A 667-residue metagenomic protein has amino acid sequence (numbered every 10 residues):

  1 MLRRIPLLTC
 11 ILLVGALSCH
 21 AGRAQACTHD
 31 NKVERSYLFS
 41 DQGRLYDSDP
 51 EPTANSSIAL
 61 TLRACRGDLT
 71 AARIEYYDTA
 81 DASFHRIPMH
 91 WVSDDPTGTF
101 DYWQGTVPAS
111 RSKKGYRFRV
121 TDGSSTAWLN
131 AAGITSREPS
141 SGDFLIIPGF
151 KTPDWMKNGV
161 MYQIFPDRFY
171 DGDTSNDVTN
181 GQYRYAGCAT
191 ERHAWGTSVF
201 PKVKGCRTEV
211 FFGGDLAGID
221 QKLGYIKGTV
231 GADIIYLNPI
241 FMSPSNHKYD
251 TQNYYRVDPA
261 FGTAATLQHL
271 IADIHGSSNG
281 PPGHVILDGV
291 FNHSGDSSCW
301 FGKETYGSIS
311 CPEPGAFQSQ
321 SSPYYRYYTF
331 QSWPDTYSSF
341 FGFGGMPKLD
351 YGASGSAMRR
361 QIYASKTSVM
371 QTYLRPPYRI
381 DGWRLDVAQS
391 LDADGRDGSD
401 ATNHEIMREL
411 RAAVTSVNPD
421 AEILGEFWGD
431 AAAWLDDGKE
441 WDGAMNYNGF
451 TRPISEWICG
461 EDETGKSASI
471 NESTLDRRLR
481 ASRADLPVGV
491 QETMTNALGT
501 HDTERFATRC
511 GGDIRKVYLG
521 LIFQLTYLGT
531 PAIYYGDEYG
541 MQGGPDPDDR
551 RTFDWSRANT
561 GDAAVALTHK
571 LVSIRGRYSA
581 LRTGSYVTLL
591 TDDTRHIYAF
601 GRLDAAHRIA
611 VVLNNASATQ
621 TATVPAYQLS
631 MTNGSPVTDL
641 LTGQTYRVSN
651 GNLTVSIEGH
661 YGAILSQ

Functional and structural regions predicted by a protein language model:
M1-T9: Bacterial N-terminal signal peptides that target proteins for export
P6, H20-F165, D171, D177-N180 (+7 more regions): Carbohydrate-interacting/catalytic domains
L8-S18: Bacterial N-terminal signal peptides
A64-R66, D78, S93, V107-A109 (+9 more regions): Short, flexible loop/turn elements at secondary-structure junctions
D68, V160, G231, D250 (+2 more regions): Short loop/turn motifs at secondary-structure junctions
L69-A72, L270-I286, N292-G315, S319 (+12 more regions): Active-site-proximal helices and loops of the catalytic beta/alpha 8
V160-Y162, I235-L237, V285-L287, W383 (+3 more regions): Hydrophobic faces of well-ordered beta-strands that scaffold small-molecule active sites in alpha/beta enzyme cores
P166-Y378, L410-S416, A433-W434, S455: Substrate-binding/active-site clefts of carbohydrate-active enzymes
